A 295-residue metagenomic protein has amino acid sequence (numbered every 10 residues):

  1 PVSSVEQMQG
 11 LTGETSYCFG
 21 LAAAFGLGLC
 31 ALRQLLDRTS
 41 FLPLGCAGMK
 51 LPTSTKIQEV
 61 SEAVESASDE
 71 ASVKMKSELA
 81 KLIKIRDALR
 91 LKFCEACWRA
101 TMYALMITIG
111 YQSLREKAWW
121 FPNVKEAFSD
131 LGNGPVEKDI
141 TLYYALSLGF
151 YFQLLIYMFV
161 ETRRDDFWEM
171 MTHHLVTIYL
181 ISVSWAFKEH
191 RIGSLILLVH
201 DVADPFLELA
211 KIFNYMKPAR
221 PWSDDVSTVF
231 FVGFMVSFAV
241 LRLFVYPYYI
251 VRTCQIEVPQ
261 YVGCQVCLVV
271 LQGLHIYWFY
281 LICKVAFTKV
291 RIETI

Functional and structural regions predicted by a protein language model:
P1-R191, N214-F238, F244-Q272, Y277-I295: Membrane-helix and juxtamembrane interface regions of eukaryotic multi-pass membrane proteins
L195: Classical protein tyrosine phosphatase
V199-A210: Alpha-helical transmembrane segments and their membrane-interface exit regions
